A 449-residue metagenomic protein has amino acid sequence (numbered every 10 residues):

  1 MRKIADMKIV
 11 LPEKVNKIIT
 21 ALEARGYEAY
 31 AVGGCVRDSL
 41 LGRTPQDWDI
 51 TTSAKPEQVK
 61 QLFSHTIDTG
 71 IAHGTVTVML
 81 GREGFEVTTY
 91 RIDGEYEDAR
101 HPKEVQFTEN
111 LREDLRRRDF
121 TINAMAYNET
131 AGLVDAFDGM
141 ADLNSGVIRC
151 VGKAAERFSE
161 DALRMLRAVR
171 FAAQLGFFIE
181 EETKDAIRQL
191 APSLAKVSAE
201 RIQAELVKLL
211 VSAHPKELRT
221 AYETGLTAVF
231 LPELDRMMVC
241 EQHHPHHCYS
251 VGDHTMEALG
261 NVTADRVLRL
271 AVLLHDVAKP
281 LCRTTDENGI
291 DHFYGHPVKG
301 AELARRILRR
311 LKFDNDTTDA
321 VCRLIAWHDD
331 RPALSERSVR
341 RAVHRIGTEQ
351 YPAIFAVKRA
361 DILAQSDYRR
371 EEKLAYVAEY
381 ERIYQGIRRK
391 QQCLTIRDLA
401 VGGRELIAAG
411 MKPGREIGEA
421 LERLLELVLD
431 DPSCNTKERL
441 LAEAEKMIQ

Functional and structural regions predicted by a protein language model:
M1-Q449: Catalytic cores of the polymerase beta-like nucleotidyltransferase superfamily and closely associated nucleotide
